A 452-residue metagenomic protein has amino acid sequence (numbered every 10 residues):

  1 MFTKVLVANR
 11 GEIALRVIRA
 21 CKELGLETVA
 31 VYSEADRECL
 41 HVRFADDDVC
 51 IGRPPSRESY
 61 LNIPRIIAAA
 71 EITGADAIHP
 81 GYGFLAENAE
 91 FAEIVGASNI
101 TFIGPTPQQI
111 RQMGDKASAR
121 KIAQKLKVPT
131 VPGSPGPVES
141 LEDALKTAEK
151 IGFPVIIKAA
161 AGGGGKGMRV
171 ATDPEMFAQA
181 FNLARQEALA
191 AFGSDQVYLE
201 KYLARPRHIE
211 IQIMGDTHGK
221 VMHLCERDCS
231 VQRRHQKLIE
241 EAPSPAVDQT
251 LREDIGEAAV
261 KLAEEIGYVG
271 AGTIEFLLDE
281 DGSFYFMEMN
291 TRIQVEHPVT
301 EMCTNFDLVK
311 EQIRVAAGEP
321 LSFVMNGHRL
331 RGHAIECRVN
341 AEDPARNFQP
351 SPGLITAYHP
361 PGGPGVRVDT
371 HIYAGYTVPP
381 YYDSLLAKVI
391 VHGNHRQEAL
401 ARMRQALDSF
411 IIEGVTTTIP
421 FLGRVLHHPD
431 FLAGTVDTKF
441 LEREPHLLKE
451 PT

Functional and structural regions predicted by a protein language model:
M1, G164-G165: An N-terminal boundary/leader segment
M1-L126, V138-K146: ATP-binding N-terminal substructure of ATP-dependent carboxylate-amine bond-forming enzymes
V7-L26, D48-C50, E71-T73, A89 (+6 more regions): ATP-dependent carboxylate activation and anion-phosphoryl transfer catalytic cores that bind Mg-ATP to form
G133-S134: Conserved beta3 strand of the protein kinase N-lobe
K146-I156: Acidic/histidine-enriched active-site and ligand-binding environments that engage anionic O-linkages
